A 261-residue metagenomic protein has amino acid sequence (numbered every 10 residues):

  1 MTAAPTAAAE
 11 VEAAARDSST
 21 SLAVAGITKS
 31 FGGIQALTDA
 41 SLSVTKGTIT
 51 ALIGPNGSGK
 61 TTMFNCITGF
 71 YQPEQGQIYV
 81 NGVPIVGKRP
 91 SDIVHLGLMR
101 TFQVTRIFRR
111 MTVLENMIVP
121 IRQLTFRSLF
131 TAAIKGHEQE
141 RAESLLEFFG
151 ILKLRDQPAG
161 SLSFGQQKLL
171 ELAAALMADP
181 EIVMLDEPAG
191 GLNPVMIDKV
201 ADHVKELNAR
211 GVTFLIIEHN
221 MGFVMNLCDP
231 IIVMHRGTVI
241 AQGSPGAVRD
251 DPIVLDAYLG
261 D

Functional and structural regions predicted by a protein language model:
T2-D261: Glycine-rich phosphate-binding loops of nucleotide-dependent enzymes
